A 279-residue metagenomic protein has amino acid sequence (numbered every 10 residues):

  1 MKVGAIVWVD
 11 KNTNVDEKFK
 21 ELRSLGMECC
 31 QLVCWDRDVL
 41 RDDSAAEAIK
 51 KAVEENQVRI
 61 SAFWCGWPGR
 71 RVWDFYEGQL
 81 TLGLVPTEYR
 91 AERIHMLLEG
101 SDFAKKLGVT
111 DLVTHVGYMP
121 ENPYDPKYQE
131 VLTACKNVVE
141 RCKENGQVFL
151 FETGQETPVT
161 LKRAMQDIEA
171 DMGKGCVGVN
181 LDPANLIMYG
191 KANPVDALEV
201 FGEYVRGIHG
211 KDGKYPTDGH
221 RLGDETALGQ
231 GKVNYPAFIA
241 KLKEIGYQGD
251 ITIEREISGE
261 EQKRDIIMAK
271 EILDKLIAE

Functional and structural regions predicted by a protein language model:
M1-T13: Boundary/entry segment of secreted carbohydrate-active catalytic domains
V9-K11, C34-D36, G66-G69, V116-P120 (+4 more regions): Active-site-proximal loop/turn and secondary-structure-junction residues that shape catalytic pockets, frequently
T13-E17, E55, V72-G178: Active-site acidic/histidine proton-transfer and metal-coordination neighborhood in alpha/beta enzyme cores
E17-W35: Catalytic domains of carbohydrate-active enzymes, especially glycoside hydrolases
F19-S24, R41-W64, E99-G108, V139-E144 (+3 more regions): Acidic (Asp/Glu)-rich catalytic clusters
C29-L32, F63, P126, T133-K232: Acidic/histidine-rich catalytic cores of soluble enzymes
L32-V53, V116-P123: Glycine-rich, proline-tolerant flexible connector loops at the mouths of alpha/beta enzymes
Q262-E279: C-terminal helical cap(s) of enzyme catalytic domains, especially alpha/beta-barrels
